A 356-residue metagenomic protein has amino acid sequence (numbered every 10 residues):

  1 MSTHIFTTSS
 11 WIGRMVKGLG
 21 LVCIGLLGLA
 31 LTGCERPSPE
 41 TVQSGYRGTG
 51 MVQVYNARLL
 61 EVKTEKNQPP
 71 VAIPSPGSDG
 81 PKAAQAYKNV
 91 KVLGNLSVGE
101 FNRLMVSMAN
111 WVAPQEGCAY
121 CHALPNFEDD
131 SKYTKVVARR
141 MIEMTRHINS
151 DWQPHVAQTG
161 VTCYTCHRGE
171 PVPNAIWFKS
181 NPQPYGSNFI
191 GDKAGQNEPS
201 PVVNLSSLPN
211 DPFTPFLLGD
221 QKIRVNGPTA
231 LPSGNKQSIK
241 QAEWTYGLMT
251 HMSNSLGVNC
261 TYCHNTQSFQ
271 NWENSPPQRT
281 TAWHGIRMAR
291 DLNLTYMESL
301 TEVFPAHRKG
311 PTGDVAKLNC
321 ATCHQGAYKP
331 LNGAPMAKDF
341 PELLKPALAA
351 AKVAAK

Functional and structural regions predicted by a protein language model:
S2-Y120, P125-K356: N-terminal export/targeting leaders of redox proteins
